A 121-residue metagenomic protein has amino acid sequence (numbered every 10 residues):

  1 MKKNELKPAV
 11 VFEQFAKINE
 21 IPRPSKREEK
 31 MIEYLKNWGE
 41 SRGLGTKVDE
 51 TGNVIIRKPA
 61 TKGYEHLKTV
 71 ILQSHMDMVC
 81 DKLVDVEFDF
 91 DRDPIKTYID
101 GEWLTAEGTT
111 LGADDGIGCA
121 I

Functional and structural regions predicted by a protein language model:
K2-K26: N-terminal capping segment at the start of a domain
A9, E29-K30, A113, A120: Residue-level recognition of alpha-helix initiation/capping sites
F12, A16, K36, C119-A120: Predominant activation on well-ordered alpha-helical scaffold segments within soluble catalytic domains
A16-N19, G39, G43, C80: Structural signal for hydrophobic packing residues in well-ordered secondary-structure cores of soluble enzyme domains
I21-R23, K58, S74, G108: Short glycine-centered, acidic/aromatic-flanked micro-motifs in structured strand/loop junctions that mark active-site
P24-K68: A non-catalytic alpha/beta surface segment that caps or lines the substrate-entry region of metallo-dependent hydrolase
Y64-I121: Active-site metal-coordination/substrate-binding segment of hydrolases, especially metallo-dependent peptidases
